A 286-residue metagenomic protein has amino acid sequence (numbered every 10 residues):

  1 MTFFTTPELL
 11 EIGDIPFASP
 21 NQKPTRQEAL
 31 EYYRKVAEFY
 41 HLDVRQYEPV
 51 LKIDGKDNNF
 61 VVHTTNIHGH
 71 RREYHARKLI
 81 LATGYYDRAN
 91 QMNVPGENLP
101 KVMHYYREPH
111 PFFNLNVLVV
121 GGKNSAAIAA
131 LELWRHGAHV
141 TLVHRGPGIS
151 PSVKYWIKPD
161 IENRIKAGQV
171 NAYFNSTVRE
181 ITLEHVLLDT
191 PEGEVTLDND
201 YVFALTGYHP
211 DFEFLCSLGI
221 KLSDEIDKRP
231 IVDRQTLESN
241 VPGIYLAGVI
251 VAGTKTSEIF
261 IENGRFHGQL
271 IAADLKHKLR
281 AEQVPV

Functional and structural regions predicted by a protein language model:
M1-L42, A127-W156, D224-E225, P230: Beta1-alpha1 glycine-rich phosphate/pyrophosphate-binding loop at the start of Rossmann-like nucleotide-binding domains
M1-T2, K52, R71-R72, Q91-V94 (+5 more regions): Short secondary-structure boundary/capping segments
H41, R45-T64, Y74-A76, R135-D227 (+1 more regions): A Rossmann-like FAD-binding core segment of flavoenzymes
L81-A82, V119, A204-L205, L246: Redox-cofactor binding/interface segments in oxidoreductases and associated redox assembly factors
L81-E97, Y208-I220: Flavin (primarily FAD) binding-site architecture
N93-H104, E108, K228: Central helical "cap/lid" subdomain
Y105-S150, F214, Q235-P285: Rossmann-like dinucleotide/flavin-binding elements
